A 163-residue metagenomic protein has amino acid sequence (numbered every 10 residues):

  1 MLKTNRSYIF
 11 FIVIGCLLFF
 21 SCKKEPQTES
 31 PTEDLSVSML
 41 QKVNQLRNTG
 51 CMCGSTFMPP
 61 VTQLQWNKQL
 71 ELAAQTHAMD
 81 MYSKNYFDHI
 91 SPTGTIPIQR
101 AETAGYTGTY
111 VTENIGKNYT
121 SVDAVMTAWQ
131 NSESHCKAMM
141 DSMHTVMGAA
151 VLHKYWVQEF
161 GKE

Functional and structural regions predicted by a protein language model:
M1-F10: Bacterial N-terminal signal peptides that target proteins for export
L18-S21: C-terminal motif of bacterial Sec signal peptides marking the signal peptidase cleavage site
K23-P26: Bacterial signal peptide processing site
T28-S83: A short alpha-helix/helix-coil micro-patch that ends at or immediately precedes a cysteine
T56-F57, H89-S91, A138-M139: Short, hydrophobic secondary-structure boundary micro-motifs
Q69-S121: Short, surface-exposed glycine/acidic/tryptophan-bearing loops
G108, T112-E163: Disulfide-stabilized extracellular recognition modules
